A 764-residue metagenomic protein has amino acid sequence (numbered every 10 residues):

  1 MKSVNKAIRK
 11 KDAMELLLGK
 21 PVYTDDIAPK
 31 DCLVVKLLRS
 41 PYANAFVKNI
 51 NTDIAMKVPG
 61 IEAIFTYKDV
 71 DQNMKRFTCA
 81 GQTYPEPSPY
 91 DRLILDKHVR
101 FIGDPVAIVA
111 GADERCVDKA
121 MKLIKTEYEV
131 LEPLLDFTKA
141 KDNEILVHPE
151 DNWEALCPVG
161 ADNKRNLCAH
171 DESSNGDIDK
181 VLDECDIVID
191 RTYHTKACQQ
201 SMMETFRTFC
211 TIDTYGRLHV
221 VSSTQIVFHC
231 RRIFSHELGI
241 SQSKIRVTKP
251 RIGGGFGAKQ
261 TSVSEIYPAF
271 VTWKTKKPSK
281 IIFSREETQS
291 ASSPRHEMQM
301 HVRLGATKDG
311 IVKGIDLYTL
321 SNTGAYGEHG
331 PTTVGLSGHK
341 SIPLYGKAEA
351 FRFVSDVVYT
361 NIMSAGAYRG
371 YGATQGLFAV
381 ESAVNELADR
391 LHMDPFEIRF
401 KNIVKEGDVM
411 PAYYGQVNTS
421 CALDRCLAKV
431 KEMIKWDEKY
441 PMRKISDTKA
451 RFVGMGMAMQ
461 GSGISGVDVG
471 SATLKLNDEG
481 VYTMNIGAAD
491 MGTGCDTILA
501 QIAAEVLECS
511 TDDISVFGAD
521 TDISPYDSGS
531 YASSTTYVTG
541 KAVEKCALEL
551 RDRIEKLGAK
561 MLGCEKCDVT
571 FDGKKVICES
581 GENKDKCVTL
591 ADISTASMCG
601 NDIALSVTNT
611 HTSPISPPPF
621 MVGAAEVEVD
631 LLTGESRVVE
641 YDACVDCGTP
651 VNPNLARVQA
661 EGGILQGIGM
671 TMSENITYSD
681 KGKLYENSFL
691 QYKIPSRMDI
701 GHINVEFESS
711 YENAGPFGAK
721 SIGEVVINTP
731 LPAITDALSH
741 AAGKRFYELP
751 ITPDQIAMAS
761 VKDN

Functional and structural regions predicted by a protein language model:
M1-G160, K274, S679: Flexible, low-hydrophobicity surface segments
K6, D12-L18, Q82-P85, A161-T208 (+5 more regions): Glycine-rich loop/linker segments at domain edges
Y67-K68, G239-K244, K274-S279, K308 (+2 more regions): C-terminal catalytic domains of large/alpha subunits in multi-subunit enzymes
M74-C79, A120-L123, S201, R231-I233 (+12 more regions): Short acidic, glycine/serine/threonine-rich loops at helix termini
K97-H98, S241-S243, T248-K249, W273-S284 (+1 more regions): Conserved catalytic cysteine-centered active-site region of acyl-thioester-dependent Claisen-condensing enzymes
V147-L238, I403-V481, P614, Y685-D699 (+1 more regions): Helix-loop-helix junctions that connect adjacent transmembrane helices in secondary transporters/permeases, recognized
G253-K276, K280-I281, C495-A503: Thiamine diphosphate
S462-S524, T539: Catalytic phosphate/nucleotide-handling subdomain of diverse soluble enzymes
